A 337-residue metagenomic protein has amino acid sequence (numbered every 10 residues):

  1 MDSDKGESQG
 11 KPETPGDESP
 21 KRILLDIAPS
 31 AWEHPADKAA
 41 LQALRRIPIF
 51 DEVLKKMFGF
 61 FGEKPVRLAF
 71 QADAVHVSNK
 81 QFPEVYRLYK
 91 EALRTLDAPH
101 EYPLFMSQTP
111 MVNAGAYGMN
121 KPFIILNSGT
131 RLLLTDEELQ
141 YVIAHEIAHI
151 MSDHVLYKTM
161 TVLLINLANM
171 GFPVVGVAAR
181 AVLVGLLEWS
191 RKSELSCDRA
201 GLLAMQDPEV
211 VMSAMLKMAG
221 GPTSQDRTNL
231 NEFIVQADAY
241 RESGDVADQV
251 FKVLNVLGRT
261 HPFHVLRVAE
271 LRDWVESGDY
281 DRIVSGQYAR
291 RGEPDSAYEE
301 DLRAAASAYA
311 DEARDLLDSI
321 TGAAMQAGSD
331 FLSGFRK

Functional and structural regions predicted by a protein language model:
M1-N120, D281-K337: Hydrophobic or amphipathic, alpha-helical segments that drive membrane association/targeting
I49, M106-N120, V182, A204-A304: Active-site-proximal gating segments in proteases and membrane effectors
H76-K80, I125-Y141, E188-K192: Short pre-active-site segment immediately N-terminal to the catalytic Zn-binding motif
Y86, S193-E194, V265-V268: Amphipathic alpha-helical transducer elements in NTP-driven molecular machines
Y89-L93, Q140, S190-M212: An active-site-proximal "capping" alpha-helix that borders the catalytic cofactor pocket
L134, I143-S152, S196, A200: Active-site His/Glu-centered metal-binding helix of metallohydrolases
I147-N166: Catalytic Zn2+-binding segment of zinc metalloproteases
N166-E194, G201-A204: Post-HExxH zinc-binding segment in Zn-dependent metallohydrolases
